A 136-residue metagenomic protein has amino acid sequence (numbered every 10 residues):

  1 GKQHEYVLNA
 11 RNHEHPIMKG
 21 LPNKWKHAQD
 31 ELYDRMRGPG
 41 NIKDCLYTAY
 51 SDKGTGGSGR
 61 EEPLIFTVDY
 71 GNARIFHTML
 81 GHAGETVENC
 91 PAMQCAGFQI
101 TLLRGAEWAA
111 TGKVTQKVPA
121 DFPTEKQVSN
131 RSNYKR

Functional and structural regions predicted by a protein language model:
G1-R74: Catalytic beta-strand/loop cores that center a nucleophilic Ser/Cys/Thr and support acyl-enzyme chemistry
K53-L64, D69-R136: Extracellular ligand-binding/catalytic regions of CAZymes and related secreted enzymes and adhesion modules
